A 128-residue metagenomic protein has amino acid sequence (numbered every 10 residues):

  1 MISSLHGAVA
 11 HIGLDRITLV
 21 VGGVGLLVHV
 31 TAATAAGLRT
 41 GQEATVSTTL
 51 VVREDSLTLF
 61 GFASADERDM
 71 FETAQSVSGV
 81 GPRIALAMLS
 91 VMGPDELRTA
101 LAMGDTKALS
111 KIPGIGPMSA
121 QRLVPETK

Functional and structural regions predicted by a protein language model:
M1-S76: Structure-specific DNA junction-binding interface
L50, L57-F62, P82-L101, R122-K128: Amphipathic, charged-and-aliphatic alpha-helical interface segments that function as noncatalytic docking
M103, G114-I115: Long, low-complexity, proline- and polar/charged-enriched segments that are largely intrinsically disordered
K111: Alpha-helical residues within the helix-turn-helix
